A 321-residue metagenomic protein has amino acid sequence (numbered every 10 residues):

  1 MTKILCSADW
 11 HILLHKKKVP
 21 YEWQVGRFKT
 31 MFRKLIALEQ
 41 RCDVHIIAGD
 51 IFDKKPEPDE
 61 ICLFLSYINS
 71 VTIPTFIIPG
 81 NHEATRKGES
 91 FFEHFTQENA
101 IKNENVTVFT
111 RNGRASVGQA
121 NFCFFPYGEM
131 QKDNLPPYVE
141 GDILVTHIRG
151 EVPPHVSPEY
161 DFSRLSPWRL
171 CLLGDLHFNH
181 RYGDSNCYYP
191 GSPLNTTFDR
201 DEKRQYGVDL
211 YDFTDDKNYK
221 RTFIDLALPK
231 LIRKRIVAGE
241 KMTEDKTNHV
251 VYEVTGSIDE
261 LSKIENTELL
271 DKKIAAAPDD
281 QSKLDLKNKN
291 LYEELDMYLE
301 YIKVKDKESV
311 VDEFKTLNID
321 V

Functional and structural regions predicted by a protein language model:
M1-C6, R114-F124, V139-I143, D184-C187 (+1 more regions): Beta-strand-turn-beta hairpins that frame and shape the catalytic cleft of phosphate-ester-processing enzymes
M1-L63, Y67, L135-G141: N-terminal active-site segment of His-dependent metallophosphoesterases
C6-A8, H45-D50, T75-R86, T107-N112 (+4 more regions): Active-site neighborhood of phospho(di)ester-bond hydrolases with catalytic His/Asp-centered motifs
H15-K18, G49-Y67, A84-N103, V156-D161 (+1 more regions): Metal-dependent catalytic neighborhoods of phosphoester/phosphodiester hydrolases
V44, F213-V321: Accessory, non-catalytic peripheral segments of nucleic-acid enzymes
E83-R164, P193: Conserved catalytic scaffold of divalent metal-dependent phosphoesterases
N105-V108, Q119-F122, G141-L144, P158-E159 (+4 more regions): Active-site regions of enzymes building and remodeling cell-envelope glycoconjugates
P154-Y219: Conserved beta-sheet core of the metallophosphoesterase superfamily
